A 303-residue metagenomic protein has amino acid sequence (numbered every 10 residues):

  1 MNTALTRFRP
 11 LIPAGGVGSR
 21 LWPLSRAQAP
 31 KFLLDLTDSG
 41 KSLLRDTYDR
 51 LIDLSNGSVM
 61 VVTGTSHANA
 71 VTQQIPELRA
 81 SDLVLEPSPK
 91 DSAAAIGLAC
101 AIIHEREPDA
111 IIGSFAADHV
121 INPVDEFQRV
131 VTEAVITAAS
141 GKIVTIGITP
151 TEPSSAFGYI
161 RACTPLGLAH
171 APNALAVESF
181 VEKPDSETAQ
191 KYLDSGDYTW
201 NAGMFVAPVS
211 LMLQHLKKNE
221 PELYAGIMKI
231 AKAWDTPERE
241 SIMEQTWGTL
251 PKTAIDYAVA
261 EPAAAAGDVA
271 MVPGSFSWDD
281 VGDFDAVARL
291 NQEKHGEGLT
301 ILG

Functional and structural regions predicted by a protein language model:
M1-P13, S19-A27, F32, T37-E126 (+2 more regions): Conserved N-terminal catalytic core of the sugar/cofactor nucleotidyltransferase
M1-R7, A207-G303: Left-handed beta-helix
L33, L83, I143-T145, D268-M271: Conserved beta-strand scaffold positions in the cores of enzyme catalytic domains, especially in NTP/NDP-utilizing
M60, I112, E178, M204-F205 (+2 more regions): A residue-level structural signature of the nucleotidyltransferase/glycosyltransferase Rossmann-like core
T63, F115, P184, A207 (+1 more regions): A conserved hydrophobic position in a structured secondary element of the catalytic/binding core that shapes
P89-A94, E152-S154, S186-T188, W278-D279: A short acidic, often aromatic-flanked loop/helix-cap motif at beta-alpha or helix-coil junctions that lines enzyme
V124-W247, D268: Conserved core of the sugar-phosphate nucleotidyltransferase
